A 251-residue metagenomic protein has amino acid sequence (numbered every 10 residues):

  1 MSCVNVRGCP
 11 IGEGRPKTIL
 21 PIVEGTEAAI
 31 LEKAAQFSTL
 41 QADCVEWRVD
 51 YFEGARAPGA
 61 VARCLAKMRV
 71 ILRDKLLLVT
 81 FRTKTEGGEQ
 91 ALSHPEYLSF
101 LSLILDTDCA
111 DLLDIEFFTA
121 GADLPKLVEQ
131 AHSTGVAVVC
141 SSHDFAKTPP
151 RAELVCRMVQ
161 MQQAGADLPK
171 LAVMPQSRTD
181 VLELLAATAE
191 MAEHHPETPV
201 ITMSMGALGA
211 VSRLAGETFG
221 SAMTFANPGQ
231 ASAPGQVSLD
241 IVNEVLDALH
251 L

Functional and structural regions predicted by a protein language model:
M1-R7, L251: Short, Lys/Arg-enriched, disordered terminal segments
S2-C3, E13-S133, H143-T148: Active-site beta->alpha loop and helix N-cap motifs at the rims of alpha/beta catalytic domains
R7-C9, R213: A generic local secondary-structure boundary/capping motif
L112, F117-L251: Catalytic alpha/beta core domains of metabolic enzymes, predominantly
